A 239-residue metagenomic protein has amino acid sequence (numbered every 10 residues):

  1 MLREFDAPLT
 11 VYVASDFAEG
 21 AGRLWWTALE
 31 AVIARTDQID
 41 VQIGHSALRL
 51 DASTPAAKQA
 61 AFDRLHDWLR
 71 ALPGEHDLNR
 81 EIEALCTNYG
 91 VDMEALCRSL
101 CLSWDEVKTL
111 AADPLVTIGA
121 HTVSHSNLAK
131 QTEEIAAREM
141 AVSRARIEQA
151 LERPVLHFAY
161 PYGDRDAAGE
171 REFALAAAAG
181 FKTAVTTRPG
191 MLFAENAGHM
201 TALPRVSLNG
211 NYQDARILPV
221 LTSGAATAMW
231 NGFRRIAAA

Functional and structural regions predicted by a protein language model:
M1-E30: Long, hydrophobic, well-ordered secondary-structure blocks that form the structural core and pocket-lining surfaces
R3-Y12, D67-E94, T117-T122, S126 (+1 more regions): CE4/NodB-like, metal-dependent polysaccharide N-deacetylase domain that modifies extracellular/periplasmic N-acetylated
A14-D16, V123, P189: Histidine-centered beta-alpha loop that forms part of the nucleotide-sugar donor binding/catalytic region in diverse
E19, V91-D92, C97, E106-K108 (+4 more regions): Homeobox/homeodomain signature
A21-V41, L48, A112-D113, S126 (+1 more regions): C-terminal active-site subregion of NodB/CE4 polysaccharide deacetylases
G22-D113: Extended, charge-rich helix/loop segments that form flexible, surface "patches" used to engage negatively charged
